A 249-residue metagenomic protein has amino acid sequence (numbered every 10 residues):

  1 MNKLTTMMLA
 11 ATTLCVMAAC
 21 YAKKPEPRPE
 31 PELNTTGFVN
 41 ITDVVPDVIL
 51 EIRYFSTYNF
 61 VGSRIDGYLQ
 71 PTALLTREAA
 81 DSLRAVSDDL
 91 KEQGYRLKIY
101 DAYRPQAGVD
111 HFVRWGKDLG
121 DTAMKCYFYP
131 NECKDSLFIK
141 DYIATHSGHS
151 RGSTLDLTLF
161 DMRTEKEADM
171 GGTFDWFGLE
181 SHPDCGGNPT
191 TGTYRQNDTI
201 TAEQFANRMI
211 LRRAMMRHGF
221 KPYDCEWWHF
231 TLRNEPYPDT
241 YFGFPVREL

Functional and structural regions predicted by a protein language model:
M1-P29: Bacterial Sec-dependent N-terminal signal peptides
Y21-A102, Q106-C225, E235-L249: Extracytoplasmic cell-surface/polysaccharide-interacting catalytic and binding patches
F230: Conserved metal-phosphate-binding beta-hairpin within the catalytic cores of diverse ATP-dependent phosphoryl-transfer
